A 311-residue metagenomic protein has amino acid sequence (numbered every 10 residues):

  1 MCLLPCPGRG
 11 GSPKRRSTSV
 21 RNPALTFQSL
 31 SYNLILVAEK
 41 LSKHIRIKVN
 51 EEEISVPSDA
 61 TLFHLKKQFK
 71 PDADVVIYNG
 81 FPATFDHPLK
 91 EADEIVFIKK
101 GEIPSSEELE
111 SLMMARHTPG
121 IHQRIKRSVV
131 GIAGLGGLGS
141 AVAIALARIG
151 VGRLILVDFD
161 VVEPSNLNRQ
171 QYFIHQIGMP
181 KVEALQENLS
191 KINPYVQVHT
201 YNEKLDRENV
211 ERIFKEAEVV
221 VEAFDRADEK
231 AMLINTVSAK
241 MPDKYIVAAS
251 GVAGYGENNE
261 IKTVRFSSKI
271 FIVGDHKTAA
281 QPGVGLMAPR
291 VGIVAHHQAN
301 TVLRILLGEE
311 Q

Functional and structural regions predicted by a protein language model:
G8-G11: Residue-identity detector for glycine
I35-K70, V75-E94, I98-Q311: Adenine nucleotide-associated cytosolic modules
